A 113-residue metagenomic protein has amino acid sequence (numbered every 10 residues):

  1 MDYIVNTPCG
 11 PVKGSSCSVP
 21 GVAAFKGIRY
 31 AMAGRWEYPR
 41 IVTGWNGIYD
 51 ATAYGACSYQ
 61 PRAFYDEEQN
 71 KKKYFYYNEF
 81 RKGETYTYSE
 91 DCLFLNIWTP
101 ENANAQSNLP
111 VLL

Functional and structural regions predicted by a protein language model:
M1-L113: Non-catalytic accessory segments of hydrolases
